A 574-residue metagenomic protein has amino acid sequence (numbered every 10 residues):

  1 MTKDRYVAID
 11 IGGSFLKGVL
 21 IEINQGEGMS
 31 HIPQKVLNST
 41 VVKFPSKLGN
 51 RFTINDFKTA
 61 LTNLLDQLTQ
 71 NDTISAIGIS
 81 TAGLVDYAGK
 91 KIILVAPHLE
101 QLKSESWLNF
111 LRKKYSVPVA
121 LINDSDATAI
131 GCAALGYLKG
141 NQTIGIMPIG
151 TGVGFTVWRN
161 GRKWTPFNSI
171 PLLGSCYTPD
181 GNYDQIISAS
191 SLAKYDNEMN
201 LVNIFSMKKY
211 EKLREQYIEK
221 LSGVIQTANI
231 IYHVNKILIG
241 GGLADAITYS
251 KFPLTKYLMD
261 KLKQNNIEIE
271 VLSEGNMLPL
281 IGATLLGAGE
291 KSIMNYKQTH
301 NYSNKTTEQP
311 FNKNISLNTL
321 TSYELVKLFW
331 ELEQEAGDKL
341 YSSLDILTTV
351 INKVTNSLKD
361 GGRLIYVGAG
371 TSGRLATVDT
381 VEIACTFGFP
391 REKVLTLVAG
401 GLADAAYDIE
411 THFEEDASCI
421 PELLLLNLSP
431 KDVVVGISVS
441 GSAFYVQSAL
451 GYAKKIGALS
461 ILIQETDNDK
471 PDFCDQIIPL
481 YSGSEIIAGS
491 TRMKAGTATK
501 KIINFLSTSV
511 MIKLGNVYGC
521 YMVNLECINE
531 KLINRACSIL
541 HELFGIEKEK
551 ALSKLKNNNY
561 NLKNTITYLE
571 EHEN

Functional and structural regions predicted by a protein language model:
K3, V7-G83, A88: Conserved phosphate-binding loops in N-terminal lobes of ATP-dependent enzymes of the actin/Hsp70/sugar-kinase
R5, K17-V19, L37-V41, G49 (+6 more regions): Glycine/GP-enriched mid-protein hinge/lid loop-to-helix segment characteristic of carbohydrate kinases
Y6-D10, I74-G78, T143-P148, G154 (+4 more regions): Short glycine-aspartate micro-motif
P45-K58, T73-I77, G83-T143, T248-N266: Glycine-rich phosphate-binding loop and adjoining helix at the ATP-binding site of ATP-dependent phosphoryl-transfer
N50-D72, S191-S250, I267-L280, A336-K339: Adenine-nucleotide phosphate-binding core of ATP-dependent small-molecule kinases
T73-A82, H233-L243, R363-G368: Short glycine-rich phosphate-binding loop at a beta-alpha junction
L364-K501, T508-L514: Glycine-rich phosphate-binding loops that contact phosphosugars or nucleotide phosphates
I512-N574: Short, amphipathic alpha-helical interaction segments embedded in low-complexity terminal/linker regions of eukaryotic
